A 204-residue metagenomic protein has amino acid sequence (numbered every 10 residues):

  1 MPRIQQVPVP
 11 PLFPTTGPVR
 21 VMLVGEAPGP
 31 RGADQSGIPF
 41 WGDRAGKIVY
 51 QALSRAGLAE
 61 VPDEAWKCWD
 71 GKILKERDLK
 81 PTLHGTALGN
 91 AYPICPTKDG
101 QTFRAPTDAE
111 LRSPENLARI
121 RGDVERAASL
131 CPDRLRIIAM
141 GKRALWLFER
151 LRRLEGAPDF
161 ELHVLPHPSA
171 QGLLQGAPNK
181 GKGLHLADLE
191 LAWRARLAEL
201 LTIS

Functional and structural regions predicted by a protein language model:
M1-R136, R143-E149, A170-L174, K180-L184: A polyanion-binding, active-site-adjacent surface
M1-V7, R194-S204: N-terminal intrinsically disordered, compositionally biased regulatory/targeting segments that precede the folded
V21, P158-H163, L200-S204: Solvent-exposed, well-ordered amphipathic alpha-helical segments that flank/support binding or catalytic loops
A56-E60, L151, E155, L200-S204: Solvent-exposed amphipathic alpha-helical surface segments
L117, R121, E125, L186-L201: Short, amphipathic alpha-helical "lid/cap" segments that border enzyme active or binding sites
R136-F148, R152-G156, E161-P166: A cross-family acyltransferase "interaction/gating" segment
L154-R196: Short, flexible loop segments at boundaries between secondary-structure elements
